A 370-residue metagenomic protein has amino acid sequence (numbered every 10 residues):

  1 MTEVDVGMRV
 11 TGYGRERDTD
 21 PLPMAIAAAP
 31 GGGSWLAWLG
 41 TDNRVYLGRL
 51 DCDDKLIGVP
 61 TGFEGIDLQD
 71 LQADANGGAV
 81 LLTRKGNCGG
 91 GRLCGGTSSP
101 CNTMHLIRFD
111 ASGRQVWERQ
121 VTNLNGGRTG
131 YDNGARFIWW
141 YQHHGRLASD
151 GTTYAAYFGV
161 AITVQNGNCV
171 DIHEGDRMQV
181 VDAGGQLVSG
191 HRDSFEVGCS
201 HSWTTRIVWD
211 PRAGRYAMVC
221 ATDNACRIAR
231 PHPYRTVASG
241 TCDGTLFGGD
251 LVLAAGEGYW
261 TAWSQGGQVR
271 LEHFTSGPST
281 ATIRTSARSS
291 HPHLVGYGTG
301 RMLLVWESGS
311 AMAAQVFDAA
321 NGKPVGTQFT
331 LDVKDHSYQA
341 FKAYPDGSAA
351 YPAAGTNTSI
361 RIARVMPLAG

Functional and structural regions predicted by a protein language model:
M1-G370: Extracellular, repeat-based ectodomains that mediate carbohydrate processing or recognition
